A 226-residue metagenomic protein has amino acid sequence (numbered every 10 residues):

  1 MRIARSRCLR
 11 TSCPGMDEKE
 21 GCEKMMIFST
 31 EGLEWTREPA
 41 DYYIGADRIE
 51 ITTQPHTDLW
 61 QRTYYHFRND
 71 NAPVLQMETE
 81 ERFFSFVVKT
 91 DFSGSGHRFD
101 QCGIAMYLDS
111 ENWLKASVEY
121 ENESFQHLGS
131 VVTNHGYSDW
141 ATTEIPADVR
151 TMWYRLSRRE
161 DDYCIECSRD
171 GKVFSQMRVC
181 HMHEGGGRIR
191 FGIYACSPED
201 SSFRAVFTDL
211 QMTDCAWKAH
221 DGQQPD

Functional and structural regions predicted by a protein language model:
C22-D226: Extracellular glycan-recognition regions
